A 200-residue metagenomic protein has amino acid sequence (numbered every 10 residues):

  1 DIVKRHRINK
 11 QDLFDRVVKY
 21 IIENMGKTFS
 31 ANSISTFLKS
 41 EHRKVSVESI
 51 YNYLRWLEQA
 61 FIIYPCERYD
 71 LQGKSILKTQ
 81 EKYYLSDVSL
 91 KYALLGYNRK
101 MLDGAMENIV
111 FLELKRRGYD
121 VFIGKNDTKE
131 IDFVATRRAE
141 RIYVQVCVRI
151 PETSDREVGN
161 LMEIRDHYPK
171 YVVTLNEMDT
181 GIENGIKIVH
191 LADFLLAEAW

Functional and structural regions predicted by a protein language model:
D1-E140: Accessory nucleic acid-recognition modules appended to NTPase machines
C66, S86-V88, C147, V173-N176: Structured loops at beta-to-helix junctions and adjacent beta-edge loops in soluble globular domains
L95-Y97, R156, I182-E183, W200: Short conserved micro-motifs at the rims of enzyme active sites and ligand-binding pockets
R99, Q145-R149: Short, glycine/charged-rich beta-strand-loop motifs at protein surfaces that mediate ligand recognition and catalysis
G124-K125, V148-A192: Catalytic cores of nucleic-acid endonucleases
E140-V144, P169: Structural motif
F194-W200: Non-catalytic C-terminal interaction segments of nucleic acid-processing enzymes
